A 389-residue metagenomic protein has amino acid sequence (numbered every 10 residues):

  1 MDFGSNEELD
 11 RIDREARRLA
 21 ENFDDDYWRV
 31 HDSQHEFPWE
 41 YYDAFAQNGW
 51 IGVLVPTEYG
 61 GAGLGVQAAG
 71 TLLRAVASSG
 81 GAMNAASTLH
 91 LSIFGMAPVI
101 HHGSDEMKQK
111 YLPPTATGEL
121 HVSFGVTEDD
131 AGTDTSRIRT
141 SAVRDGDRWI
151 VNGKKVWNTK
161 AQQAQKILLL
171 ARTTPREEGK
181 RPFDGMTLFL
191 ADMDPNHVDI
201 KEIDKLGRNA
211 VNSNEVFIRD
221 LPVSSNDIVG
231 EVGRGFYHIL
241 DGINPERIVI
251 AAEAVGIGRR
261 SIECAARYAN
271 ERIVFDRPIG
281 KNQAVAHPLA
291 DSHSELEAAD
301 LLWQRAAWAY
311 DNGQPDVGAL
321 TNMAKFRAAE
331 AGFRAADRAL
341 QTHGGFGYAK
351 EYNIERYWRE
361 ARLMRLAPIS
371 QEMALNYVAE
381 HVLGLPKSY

Functional and structural regions predicted by a protein language model:
M1-G80, H102-M107, P114-E119, T135 (+4 more regions): Alpha-helical interface subdomain recognition
G49, L72-A77, A171-T173, L190-N196 (+1 more regions): Short Ser/Thr-interspersed hydrophobic loop/turn segments at strand-loop and sheet-helix junctions that line or gate
L64-V66, D134-S136, K160-Q165, K180-D184 (+2 more regions): Short glycine/proline-enriched turns and hinge-like loops at secondary-structure junctions
N84-E106, G132: N-terminal glycine-rich flavin-associated loop
G118-V126, L170: A short, Trp-centered hydrophobic/proline-enriched beta-strand micro-motif
R137, D194-S224: Flexible, small-/acidic-enriched active-site or ligand-binding loops
D147-R148, N152-K201: A short core secondary-structure module
D220-H238: Long, acidic (Asp/Glu-rich), low-complexity accessory segments flanking structured domains
